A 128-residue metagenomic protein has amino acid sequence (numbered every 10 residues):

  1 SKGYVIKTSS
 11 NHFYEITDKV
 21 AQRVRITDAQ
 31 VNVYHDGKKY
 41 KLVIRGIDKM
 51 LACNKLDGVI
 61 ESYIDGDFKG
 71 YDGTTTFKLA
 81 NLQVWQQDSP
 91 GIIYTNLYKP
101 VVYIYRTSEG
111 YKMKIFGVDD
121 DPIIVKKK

Functional and structural regions predicted by a protein language model:
S1, N54-Y71: Structural detector for short beta-strands of small beta-barrel domains
S1-K19: N-terminal targeting signals for Sec/Tat export/insertion, comprising classic cleavable signal peptides
K2, S10, I26-D28, G73 (+2 more regions): Short, flexible surface segments
K2-I6, Y40-K41, D72-F77, Y111: Short aromatic-glycine-enriched beta-strand elements
F13-V20, V84-I92: Short alpha-helix capping/helix-loop boundary micro-motifs
V20-Y34, P90-Y105: Short nucleic-acid-contacting surface segments enriched for D/E, G, S/T with interspersed K/R
K38-L51, E109-G117: Short, Lys/Arg- and Gly-enriched loop/turn segments at beta-strand edges
V118-K128: Short, low-complexity, Pro/Ser/Thr/Gly-rich segments in the mature regions of secreted, periplasmic
